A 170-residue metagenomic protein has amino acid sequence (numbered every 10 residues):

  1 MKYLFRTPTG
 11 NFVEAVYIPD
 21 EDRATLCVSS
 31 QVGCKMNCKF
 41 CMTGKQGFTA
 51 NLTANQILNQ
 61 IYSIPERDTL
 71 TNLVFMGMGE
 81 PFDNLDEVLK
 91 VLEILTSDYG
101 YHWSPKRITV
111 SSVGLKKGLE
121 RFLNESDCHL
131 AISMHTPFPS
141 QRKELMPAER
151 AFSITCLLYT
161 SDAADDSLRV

Functional and structural regions predicted by a protein language model:
M1-S30, I61, P65-D68: N-terminal [4Fe-4S]-dependent radical SAM core
T7, V32-C34, M134-T136: Short, small-residue-rich loop/turn micro-motifs
P19-N55: Canonical Radical SAM [4Fe-4S] cluster-binding loop centered on the CxxxCxxC motif and its immediate flanking residues
S29-S30, S111, S133, S167: Short linear Ser/Thr-Pro motifs
K45-N72: Conserved alpha-helical substructure of the radical SAM core
P65-N72, G77-S161: Conserved AdoMet/S-adenosylmethionine-binding subsite of the radical SAM
Y159-V170: Single conserved hydrophobic/aromatic residue that forms the stacking wall/gate of nucleotide- or nucleobase-binding
